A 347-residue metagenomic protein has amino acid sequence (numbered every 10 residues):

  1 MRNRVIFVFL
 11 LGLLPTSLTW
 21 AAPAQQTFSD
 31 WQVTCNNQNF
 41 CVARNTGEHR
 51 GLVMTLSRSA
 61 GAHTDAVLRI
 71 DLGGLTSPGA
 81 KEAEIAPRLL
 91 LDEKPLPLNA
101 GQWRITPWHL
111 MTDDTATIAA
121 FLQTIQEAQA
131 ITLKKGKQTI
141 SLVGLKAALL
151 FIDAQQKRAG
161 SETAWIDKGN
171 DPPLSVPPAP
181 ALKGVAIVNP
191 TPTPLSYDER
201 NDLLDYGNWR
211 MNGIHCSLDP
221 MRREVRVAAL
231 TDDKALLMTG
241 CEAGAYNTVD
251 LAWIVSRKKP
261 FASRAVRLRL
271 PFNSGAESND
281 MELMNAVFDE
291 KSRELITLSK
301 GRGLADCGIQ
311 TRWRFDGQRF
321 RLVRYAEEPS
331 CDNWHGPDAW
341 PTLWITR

Functional and structural regions predicted by a protein language model:
M1-F7: Bacterial N-terminal signal peptides that target proteins for export
V8-S17: Bacterial N-terminal signal peptides
W20-S217, T231, T248-L251: A generic "folded-domain core" signal
S77-A80, C241-A245, G301-L304: Short consensus segments that form the blades of beta-propeller domains, in both extracellular/periplasmic
W209-N212, I254-P271, G317: Surface-exposed loop/turn elements that mediate protein-protein interactions on large endomembrane-trafficking
L230-G240, D289-L298: Acidic/hydrophobic-patterned starts of short beta strands in beta-sheet-rich repeat architectures
A245-W253, A305-T311: Structural motif
R264-R347: Short aromatic loop motif centered on NTY/YTY
